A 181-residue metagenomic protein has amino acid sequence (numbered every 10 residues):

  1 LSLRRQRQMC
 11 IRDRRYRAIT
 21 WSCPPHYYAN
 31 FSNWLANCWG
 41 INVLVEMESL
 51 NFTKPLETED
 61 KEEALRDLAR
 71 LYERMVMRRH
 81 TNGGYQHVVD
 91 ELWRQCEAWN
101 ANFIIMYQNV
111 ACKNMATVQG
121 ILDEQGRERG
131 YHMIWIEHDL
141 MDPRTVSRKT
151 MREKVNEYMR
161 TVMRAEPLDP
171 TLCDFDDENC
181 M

Functional and structural regions predicted by a protein language model:
L1-I11: Single conserved hydrophobic/aromatic residue that forms the stacking wall/gate of nucleotide- or nucleobase-binding
R12-R17: A short, charged/proline- and glycine-enriched loop that marks the coil->beta-strand transition at the N-terminal
I19-W21, Y107: Short hydrophobic segments within beta-strands
W21, N82, R144-R148: Hydrophobic alpha-helical scaffolding
S22-W93: Redox- and metal-dependent alpha/beta enzyme cores, enriched for Fe-S-associated oxidoreductases and cofactor-handling
N37, N42-L44, D60-L68, H87-P170: Hydrophobic alpha/beta core scaffold segments
L71-V89, V162-M181: Extended, charge-rich low-complexity interaction segments
